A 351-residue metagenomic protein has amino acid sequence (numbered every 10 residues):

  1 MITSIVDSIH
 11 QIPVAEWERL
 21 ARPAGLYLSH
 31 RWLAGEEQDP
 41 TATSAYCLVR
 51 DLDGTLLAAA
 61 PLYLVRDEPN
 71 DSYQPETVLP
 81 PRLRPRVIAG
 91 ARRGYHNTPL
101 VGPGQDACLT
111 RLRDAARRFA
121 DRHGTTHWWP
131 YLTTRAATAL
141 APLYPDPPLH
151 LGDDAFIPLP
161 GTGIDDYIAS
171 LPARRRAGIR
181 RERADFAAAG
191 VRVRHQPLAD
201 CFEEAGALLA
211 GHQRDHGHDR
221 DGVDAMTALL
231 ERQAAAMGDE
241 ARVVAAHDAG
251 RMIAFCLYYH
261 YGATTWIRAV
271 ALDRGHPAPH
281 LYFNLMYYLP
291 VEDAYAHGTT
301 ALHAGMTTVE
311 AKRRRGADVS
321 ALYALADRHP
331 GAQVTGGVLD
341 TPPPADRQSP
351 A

Functional and structural regions predicted by a protein language model:
M1-S4, V14, V49-L57, L64 (+12 more regions): Solvent-exposed, well-ordered amphipathic alpha-helical segments that flank/support binding or catalytic loops
I2-T77, T126-A278: A conserved beta-strand-loop-helix scaffold within acyl/acetyltransferase catalytic domains
Q11, V101-G102, A169, D327: Generic structural "secondary-structure junction" signal
T43-A45, V65-P147, T264-V319, A324: Acyl-donor binding region in acyl/amide transferases
S44, P85-R92, D166-R176, H195-A199 (+7 more regions): Noncatalytic linker/hinge segments flanking ATPase motor cores
A59-Y63, R93-L109, A173-R192, V244-H247 (+3 more regions): A broadly tuned preference for mixed-charge, low-complexity surface segments
L64, A141-L171, D248, H297-A351: Active-site/acyl-donor-binding loops of N-acyltransferases
